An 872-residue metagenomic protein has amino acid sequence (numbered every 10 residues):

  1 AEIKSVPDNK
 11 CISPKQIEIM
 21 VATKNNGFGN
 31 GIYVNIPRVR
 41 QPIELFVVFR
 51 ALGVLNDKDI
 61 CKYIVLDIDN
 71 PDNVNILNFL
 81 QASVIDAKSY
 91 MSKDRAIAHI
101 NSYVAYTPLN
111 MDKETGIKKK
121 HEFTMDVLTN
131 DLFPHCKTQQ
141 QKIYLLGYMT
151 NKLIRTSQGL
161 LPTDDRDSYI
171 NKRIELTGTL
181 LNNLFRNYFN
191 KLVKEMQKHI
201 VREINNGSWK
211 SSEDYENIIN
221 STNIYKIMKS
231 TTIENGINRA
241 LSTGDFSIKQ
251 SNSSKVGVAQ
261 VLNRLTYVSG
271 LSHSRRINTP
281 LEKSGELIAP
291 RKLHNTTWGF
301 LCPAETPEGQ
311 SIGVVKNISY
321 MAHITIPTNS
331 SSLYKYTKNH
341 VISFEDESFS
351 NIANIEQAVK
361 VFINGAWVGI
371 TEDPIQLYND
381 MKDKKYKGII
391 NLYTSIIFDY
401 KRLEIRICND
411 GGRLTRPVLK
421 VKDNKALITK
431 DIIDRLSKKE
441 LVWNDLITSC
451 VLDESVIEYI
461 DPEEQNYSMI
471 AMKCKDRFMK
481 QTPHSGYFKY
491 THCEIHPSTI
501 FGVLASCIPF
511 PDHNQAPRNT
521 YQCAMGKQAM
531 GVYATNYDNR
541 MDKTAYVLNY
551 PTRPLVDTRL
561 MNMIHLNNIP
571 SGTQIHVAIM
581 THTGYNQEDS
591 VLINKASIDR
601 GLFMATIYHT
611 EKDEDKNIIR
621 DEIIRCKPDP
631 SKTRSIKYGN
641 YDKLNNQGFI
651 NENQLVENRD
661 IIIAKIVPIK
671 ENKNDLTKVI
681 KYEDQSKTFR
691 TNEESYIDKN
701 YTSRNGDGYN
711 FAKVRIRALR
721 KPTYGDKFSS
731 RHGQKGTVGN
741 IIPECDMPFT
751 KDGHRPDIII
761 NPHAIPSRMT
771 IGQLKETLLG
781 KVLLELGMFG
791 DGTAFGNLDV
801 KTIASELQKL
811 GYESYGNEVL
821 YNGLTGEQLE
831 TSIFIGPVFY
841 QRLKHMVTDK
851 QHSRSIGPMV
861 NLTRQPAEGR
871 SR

Functional and structural regions predicted by a protein language model:
A1-G270, P280, S319-I326, S330-N519 (+2 more regions): N-terminal non-catalytic structural scaffold regions of very large proteins
A1-P7, F246-I318, P511-R518, Q522 (+2 more regions): Conserved mixed alpha/beta core segments that line enzyme active sites in large multi-domain catalysts
A1-S5, K172, K292-N329, I569-G584 (+7 more regions): Conserved phosphate/anionic-ligand binding catalytic regions in large, soluble enzymes, centered on
C11, A304, Q310-V361, F603 (+4 more regions): Catalytic or ion-translocation cores adjacent to nucleophile or general acid/base/metal-coordination motifs in diverse
N183, R553, Q574-A578, T583-G584 (+6 more regions): OB-fold/S1-family RNA-binding modules
N217-S284, M541, K616, D621-E622 (+3 more regions): Amphipathic alpha-helical
H273-P303, P509, N549-L566, S635-N653 (+5 more regions): Flexible, glycine/threonine-enriched loop-and-boundary segments that flank and lead into catalytic domains of large
K335, I624-D642, K699-K713: Short, basic/aromatic beta-hairpin or loop at an interaction surface
